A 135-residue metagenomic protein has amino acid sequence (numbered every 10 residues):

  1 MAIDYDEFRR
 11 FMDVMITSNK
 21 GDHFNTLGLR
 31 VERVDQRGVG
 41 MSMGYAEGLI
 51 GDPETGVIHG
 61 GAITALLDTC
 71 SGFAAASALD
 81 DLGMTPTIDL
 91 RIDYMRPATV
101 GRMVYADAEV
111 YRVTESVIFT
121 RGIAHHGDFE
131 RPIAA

Functional and structural regions predicted by a protein language model:
M1-D6, A98-V100, Y105, E109-A135: HotDog/MaoC-like acyl-thioester-processing domains
M1-H23: Extreme N-terminal tail/first-helix region
N25-L27, R37-V39, M84-L90, R102 (+1 more regions): A generic structural signal for short beta-strands and their flanking turns/coil linkers
G28-I58: Catalytic strand-loop segment that frames the active site of acyl-thioester-processing enzymes
S42-G44, R91-D93, D107-E109, I123: Residue-level recognition of well-ordered beta-strand positions that form the cores of beta-sheet-rich folds across
E54-D68, G72-F73, T87: Compact, glycine-rich, soluble single-domain proteins
G61-A62, T69, L90-R96, G122-H125: Hydrophobic alpha-helical segments of small multi-pass membrane proteins
G72-Y105: Hydrophobic beta-strand-centered segment that forms part of the acyl-chain substrate-binding groove
